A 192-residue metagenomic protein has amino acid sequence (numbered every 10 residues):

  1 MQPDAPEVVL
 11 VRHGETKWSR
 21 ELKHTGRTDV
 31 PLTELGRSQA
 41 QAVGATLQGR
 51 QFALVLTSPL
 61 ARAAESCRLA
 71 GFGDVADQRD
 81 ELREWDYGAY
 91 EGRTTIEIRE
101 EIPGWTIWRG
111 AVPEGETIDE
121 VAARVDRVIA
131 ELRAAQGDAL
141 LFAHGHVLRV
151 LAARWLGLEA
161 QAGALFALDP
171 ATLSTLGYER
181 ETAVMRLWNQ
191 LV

Functional and structural regions predicted by a protein language model:
M1-P6, R50, D77, W85-E97 (+1 more regions): Acidic, low-complexity terminal tails and accessory targeting/binding regions of phosphate-metabolizing enzymes
Q2-P3, Q41-I102, T106: Phosphate-coordination/substrate-recognition cap region in phosphate-metabolizing enzymes
V8, A135-H146: Generic beta-sheet signal
V8-S66, P113-D126: Loop-to-helix element that buttresses phosphate recognition and phosphoryl-transfer chemistry
G14, S58-L60, E81, V125 (+2 more regions): Short, well-ordered beta-to-alpha junction loops that form the rim of enzyme active sites and present histidine/acidic
L69, V150, R154: Active-site signature of alpha/beta-hydrolase-fold catalytic machinery across serine- and Asp/Cys-nucleophile hydrolases
E100-E120: Short glycine/proline- and acidic residue-enriched helix-loop micro-motifs that form flexible lids or anion-recognition
G145-R149, E179: GST superfamily/GST-like fold recognition
